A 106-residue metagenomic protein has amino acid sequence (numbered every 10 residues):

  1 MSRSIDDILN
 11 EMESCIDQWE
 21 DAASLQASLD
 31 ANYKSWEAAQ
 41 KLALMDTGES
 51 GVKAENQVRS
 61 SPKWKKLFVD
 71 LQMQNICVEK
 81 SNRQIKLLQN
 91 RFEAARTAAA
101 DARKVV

Functional and structural regions predicted by a protein language model:
M1-V106: Charge-rich amphipathic alpha-helical interaction elements
